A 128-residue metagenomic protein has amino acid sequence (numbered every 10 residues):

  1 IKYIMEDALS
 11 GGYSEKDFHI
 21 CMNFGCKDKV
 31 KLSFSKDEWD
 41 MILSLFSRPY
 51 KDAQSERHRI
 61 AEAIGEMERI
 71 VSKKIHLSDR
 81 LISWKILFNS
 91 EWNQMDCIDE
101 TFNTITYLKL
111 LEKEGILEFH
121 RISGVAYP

Functional and structural regions predicted by a protein language model:
I1-A53: N-terminal accessory/pre-domain segments preceding catalytic cores
A8, A53, A61-A63, A126: A sequence-composition feature that detects small, non-aromatic residues
G11-G12, G25, G65, G115 (+1 more regions): Residue-identity detector for glycine
R59-H120: Mid-length scaffold segments of soluble, non-membrane domains
R121-P128: Functional cores of ribonucleases/endoribonucleases
